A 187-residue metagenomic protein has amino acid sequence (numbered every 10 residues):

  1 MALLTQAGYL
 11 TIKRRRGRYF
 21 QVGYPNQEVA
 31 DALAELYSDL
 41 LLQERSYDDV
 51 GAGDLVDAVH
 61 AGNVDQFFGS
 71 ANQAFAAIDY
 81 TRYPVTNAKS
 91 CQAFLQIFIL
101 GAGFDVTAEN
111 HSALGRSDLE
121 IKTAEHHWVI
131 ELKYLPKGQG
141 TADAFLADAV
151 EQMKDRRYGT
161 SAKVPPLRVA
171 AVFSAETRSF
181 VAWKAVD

Functional and structural regions predicted by a protein language model:
M1-E151, D155-G159, R178-D187: Extended alpha-helical interface modules used as scaffolds for assembling large macromolecular complexes
H127, V164-L167: Short glycine-/polar-rich loops that comprise or flank the Walker A/P-loop and associated switch/sensor motifs
L167-S174: Extended hydrophobic secondary-structure segments that form protein cores and membrane-embedded regions
